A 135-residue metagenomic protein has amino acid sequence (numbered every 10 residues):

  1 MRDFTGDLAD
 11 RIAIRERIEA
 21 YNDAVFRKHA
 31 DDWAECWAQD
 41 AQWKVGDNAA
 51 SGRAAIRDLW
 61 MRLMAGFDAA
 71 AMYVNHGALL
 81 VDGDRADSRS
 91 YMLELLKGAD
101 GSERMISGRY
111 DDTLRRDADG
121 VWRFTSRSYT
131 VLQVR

Functional and structural regions predicted by a protein language model:
M1-R27, D31-Q39: Short, low-complexity N-terminal intrinsically disordered segments enriched in polar/charged residues
D10, I14, G52, I106: Hydrophobic (often cysteine-bearing) scaffold residues that line and stabilize catalytic clefts of nucleotide/cofactor
E16, V74, R109: Short, conserved clusters of charged catalytic residues that mark active-site and nucleotide-handling motifs
A20-D23, A65-F67, A99: Short helix-to-loop capping/linker segments positioned immediately adjacent to catalytic or ligand/cofactor-binding
A30-E94: A solvent-exposed, acidic/Ser-Thr-rich amphipathic alpha-helical stretch
D68-A71, S102-I106: A generic structural micro-feature
D87, S107-R135: Short beta-strand edge/turn micro-motifs at domain boundaries
E94-E103, V134: Short, cysteine-centered beta-strand-loop-beta hairpins and adjacent loop/turn segments enriched in charged/polar
